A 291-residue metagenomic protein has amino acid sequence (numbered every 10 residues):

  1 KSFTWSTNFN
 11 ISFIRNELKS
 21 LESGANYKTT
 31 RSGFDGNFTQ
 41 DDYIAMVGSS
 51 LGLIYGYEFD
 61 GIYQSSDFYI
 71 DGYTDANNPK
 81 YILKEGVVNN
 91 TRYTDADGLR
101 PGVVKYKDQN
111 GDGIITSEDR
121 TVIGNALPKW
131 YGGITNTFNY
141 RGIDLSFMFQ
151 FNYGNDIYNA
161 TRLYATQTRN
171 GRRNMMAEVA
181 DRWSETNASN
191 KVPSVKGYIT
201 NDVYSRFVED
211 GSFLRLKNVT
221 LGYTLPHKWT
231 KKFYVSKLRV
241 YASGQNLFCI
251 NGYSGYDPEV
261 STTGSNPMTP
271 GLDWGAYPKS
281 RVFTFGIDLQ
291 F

Functional and structural regions predicted by a protein language model:
K1-T7, W130, R141-I143, S212 (+2 more regions): Outer-envelope beta-barrel architecture signal
K1-V122, Q245, G255: Conserved small-residue
S6, N16-G33, N37, N155-W183 (+1 more regions): Outer-membrane beta-barrel and related beta-rich outer-membrane complex signature in Gram-negative bacteria
S6-N8, G133-T135, N218-G222, T284-G286: Membrane-embedded beta-strand positions in outer-membrane beta-barrel channels/transporters
T7-F9, F147, V240-A242, I287: Membrane-embedded beta-strand positions of outer-membrane beta-barrel proteins
I11-E17, Y140-G142, F151-N155, N218 (+3 more regions): Transmembrane beta-strands of outer-membrane beta-barrel pores
T29-S66, A177, T186-S189, V203 (+1 more regions): C-terminal beta-signal and terminal closure region of outer-membrane beta-barrel proteins
N90-T91, D97-P101, N152-Q245: Extracytoplasmic gating/loop element in the C-terminal half of outer-membrane beta-barrel translocons and assembly
